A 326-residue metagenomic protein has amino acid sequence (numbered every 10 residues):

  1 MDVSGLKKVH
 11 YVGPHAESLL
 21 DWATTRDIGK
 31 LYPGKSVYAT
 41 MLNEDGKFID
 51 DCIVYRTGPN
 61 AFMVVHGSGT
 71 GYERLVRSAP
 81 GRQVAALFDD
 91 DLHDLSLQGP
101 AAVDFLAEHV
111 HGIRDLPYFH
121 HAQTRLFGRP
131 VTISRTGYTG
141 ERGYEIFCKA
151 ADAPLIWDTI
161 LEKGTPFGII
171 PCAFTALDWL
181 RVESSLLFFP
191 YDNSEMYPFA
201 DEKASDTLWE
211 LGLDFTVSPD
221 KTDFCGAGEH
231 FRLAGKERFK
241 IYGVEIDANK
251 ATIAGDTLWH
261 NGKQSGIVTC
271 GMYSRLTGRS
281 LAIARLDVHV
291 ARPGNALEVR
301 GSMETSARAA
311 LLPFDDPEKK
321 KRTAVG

Functional and structural regions predicted by a protein language model:
M1-A39, K47: Acidic, proline/glycine-enriched N-terminal capping motif
D2, D51, E145: Acidic active-site catalytic centers that drive phospho-/nucleotidyl reactions and related ester hydrolyses
G5-V12, N43, I53, M63-G67: Short secondary-structure transition/capping motifs
K30-Y32, M41-K47, C52-G58, A86-L87: Short, charge-rich binding segments
Y55-G326: Conserved, structured C-terminal
